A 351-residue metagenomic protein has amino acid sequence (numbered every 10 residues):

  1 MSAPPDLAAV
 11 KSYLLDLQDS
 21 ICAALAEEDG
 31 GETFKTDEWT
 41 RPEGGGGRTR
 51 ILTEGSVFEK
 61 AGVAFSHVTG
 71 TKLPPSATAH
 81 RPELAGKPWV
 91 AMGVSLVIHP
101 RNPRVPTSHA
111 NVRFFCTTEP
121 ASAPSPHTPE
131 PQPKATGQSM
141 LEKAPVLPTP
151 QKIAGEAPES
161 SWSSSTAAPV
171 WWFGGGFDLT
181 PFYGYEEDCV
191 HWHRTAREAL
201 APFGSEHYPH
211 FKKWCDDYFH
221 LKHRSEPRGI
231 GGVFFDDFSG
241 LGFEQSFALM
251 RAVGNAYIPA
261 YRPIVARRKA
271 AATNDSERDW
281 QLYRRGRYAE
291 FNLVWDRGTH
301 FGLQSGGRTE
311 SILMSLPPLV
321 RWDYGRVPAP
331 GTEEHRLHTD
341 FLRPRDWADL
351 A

Functional and structural regions predicted by a protein language model:
S2-R81, F238, F243-N274, R278-Y288: Gly/Pro-rich turn-and-neighbor structural signature
A3, Q304-A351: TerminUS-proximal long segments
T49-P120, A168-W172: Internal mixed beta-strand/loop scaffold within catalytic domains of large alpha/beta enzymes
A64-P88, P169, T180-E186, I312 (+3 more regions): Mature, function-bearing regions of proteins
E119-P120, A167-H210: Compact, glycine/acidic-enriched structural inserts
E130, A135-T136, E159, S164: Targeting/processing segments of secretory and organellar proteins
K212-F234, A266-S311: An amphipathic alpha-helical core segment
